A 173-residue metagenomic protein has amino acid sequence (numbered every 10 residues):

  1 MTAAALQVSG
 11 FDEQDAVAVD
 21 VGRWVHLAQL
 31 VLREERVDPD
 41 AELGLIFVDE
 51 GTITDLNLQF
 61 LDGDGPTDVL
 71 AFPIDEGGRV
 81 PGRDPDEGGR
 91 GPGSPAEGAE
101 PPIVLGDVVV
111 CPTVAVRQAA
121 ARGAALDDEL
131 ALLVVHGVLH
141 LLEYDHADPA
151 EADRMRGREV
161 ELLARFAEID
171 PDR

Functional and structural regions predicted by a protein language model:
M1-A131, L139-R173: An acidic/histidine-cluster motif and surrounding catalytic segment that typifies divalent-metal-assisted enzyme active
